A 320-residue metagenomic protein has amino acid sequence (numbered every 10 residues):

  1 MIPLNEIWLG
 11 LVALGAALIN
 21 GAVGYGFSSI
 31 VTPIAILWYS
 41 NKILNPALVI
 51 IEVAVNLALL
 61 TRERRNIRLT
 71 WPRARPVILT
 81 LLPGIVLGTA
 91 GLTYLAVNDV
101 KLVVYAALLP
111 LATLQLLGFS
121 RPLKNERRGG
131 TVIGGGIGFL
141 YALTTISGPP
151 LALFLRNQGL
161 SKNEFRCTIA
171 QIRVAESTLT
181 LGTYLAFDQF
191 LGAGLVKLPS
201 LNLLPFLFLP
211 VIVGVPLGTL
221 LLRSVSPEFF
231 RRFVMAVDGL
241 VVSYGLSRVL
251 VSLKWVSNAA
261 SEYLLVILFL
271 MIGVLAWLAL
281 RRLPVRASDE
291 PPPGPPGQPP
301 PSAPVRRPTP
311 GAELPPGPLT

Functional and structural regions predicted by a protein language model:
N5-R73, G134, Y141, I146-T219 (+3 more regions): Small-residue-rich hydrophobic segments that form or flank transmembrane alpha-helices in multi-pass membrane proteins
K42-L116: Membrane helix-loop-helix hairpins that form the core translocation module of multi-pass transporters
N56-R65, V103-R128, L220, V242-W255 (+1 more regions): Transmembrane helix exit motif
P83-L87, G91, L95, L151 (+3 more regions): Hydrophobic side-chain positions within alpha-helical transmembrane segments of multi-pass secondary transporters
L87-G88, L140-S147, T180-Y184, L240-S257: Hydrophobic alpha-helical transmembrane segments in multi-pass integral membrane proteins
A90-N98, F187-L201, S247-A260: Membrane-interface helix termini and inter-helical loops of multi-pass transporters
P205-P210, A259-L275: Small-residue-rich transmembrane alpha-helices that serve as helix-helix interface/gating elements in multipass
W255, L265, I272-T320: Intrinsic disorder in cytosolic terminal tails and internal cytosolic loops of multi-pass membrane transporters
